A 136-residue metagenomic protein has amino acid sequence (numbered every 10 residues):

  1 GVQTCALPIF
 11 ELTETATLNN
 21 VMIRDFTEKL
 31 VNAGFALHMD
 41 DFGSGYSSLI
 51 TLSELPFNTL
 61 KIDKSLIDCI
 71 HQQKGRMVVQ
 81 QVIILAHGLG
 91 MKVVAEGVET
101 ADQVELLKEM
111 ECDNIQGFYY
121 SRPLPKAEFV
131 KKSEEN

Functional and structural regions predicted by a protein language model:
G1-L7: Short, small-residue-biased leader/transition segments that mark boundaries at the very start of proteins
P8-V21, F35-N136: EAL-family c-di-GMP phosphodiesterase catalytic domain
D25-F26: PAS-family sensory domains
V31: Conserved ATPase "switch" residues in P-loop NTPase domains
